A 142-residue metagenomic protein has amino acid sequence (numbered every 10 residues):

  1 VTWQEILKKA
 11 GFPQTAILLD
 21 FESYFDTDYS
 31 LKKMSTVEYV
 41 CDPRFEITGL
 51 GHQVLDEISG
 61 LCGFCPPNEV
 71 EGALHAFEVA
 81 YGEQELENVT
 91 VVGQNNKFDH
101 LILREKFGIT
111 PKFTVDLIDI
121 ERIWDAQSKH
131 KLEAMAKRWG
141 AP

Functional and structural regions predicted by a protein language model:
V1-K9: Charged, flexible boundary elements
L7, Q14-L18, D28-K33, E38-P142: Conserved DEDDh/DEDDy metal-dependent 3′-5′ exonuclease domain
F21-F25: Metal-dependent nucleic-acid phosphoesterase active-site entry motif
